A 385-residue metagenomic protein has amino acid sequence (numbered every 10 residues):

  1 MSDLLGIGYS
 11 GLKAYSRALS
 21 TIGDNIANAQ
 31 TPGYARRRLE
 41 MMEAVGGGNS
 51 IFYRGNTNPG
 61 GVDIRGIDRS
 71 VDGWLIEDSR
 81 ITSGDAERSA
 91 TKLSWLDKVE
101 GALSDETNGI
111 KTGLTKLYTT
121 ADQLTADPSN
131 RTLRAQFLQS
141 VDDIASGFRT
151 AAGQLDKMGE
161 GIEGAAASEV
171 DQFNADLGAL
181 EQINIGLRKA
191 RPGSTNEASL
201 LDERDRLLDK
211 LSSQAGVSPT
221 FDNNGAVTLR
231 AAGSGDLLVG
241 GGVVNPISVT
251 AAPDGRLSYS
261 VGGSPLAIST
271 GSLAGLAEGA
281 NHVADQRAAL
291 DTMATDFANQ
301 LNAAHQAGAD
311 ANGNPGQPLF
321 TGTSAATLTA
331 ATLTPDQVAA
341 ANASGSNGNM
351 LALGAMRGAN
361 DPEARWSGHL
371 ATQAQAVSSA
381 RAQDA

Functional and structural regions predicted by a protein language model:
M1-A385: S/T-rich, low-complexity, solvent-exposed segments of bacterial secretion/appendage proteins
